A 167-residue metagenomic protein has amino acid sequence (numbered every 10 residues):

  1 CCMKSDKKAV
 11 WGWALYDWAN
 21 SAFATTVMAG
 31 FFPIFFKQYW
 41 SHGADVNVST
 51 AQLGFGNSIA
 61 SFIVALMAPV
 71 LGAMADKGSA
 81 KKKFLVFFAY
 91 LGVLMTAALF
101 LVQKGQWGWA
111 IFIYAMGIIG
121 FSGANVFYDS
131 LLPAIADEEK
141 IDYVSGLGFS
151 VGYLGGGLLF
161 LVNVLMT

Functional and structural regions predicted by a protein language model:
K4-S61, G108: Helix-loop boundary and gating motifs at the non-cytosolic
Y39, K77-G78, L131-A136: Helix-to-coil boundary motifs at intracellular loop junctions of multi-pass secondary transporters
L53-A73, G157-F160: Central cavity-lining transmembrane alpha-helices of secondary-active solute carriers, predominantly the Major
A65, V86-Q106: C-terminal ends and interior cores of transmembrane alpha-helices in multi-pass membrane transporters/permeases
A75-L91: Cytoplasmic membrane-interface "Motif A"-like loop-to-helix N-cap segments of 12-TM Major Facilitator Superfamily
Q106-Y114: Short hydrophobic/alpha-helical segments at membrane-entry points of transmembrane helices in Major Facilitator
I113, I119-S150: Cytoplasmic helix-loop-helix junction between adjacent transmembrane helices in 12-TM secondary transporters
Y143-T167: Glycine-rich segments within core transmembrane alpha-helices of 12-TM secondary carriers
